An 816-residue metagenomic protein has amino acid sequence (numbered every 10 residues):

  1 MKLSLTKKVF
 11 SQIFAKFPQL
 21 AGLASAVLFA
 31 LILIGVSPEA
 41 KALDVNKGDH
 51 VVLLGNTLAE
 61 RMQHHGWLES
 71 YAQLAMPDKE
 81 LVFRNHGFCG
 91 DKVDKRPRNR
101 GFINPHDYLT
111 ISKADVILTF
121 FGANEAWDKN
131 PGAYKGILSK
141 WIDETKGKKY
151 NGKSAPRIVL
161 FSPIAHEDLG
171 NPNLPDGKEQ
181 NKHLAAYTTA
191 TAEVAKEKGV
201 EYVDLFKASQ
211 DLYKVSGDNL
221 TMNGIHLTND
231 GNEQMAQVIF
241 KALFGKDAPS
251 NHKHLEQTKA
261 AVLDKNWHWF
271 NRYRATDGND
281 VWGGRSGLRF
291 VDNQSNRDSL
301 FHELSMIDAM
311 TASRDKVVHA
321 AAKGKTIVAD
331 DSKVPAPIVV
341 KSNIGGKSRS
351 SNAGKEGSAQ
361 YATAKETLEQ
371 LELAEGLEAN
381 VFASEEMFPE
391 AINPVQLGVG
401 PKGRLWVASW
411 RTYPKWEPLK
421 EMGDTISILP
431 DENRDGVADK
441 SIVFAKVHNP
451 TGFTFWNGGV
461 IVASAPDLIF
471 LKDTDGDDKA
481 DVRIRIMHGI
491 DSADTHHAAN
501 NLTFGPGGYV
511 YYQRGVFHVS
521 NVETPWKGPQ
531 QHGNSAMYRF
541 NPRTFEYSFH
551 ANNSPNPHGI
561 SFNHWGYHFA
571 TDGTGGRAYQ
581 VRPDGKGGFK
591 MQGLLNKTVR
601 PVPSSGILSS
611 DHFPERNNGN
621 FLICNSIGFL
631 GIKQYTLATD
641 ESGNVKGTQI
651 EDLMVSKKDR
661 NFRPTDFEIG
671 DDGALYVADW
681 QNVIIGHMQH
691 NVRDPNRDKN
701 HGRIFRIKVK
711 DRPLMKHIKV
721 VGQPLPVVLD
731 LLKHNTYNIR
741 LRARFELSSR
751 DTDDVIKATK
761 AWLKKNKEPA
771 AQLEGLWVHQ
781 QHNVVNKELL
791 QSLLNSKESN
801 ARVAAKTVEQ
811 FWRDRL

Functional and structural regions predicted by a protein language model:
A21-G35: Bacterial N-terminal signal peptides
A40-C89, P105-K113, I117, M235: Serine-esterase "nucleophile elbow" of acetyl-processing enzymes
L54, H64-G66, L74, R98-G136 (+6 more regions): Oxyanion-hole/transition-state-stabilizing segment in secreted/luminal serine hydrolases and related acyltransferases
Q63, N219, N223-A359: Conserved catalytic region of serine esterases and O-acyltransferases that act on ester linkages in lipids
T110, N151-K153, V340-V727, E746-S748: Beta-propeller domains with acidic blade repeats across secreted/periplasmic ectodomains and cytosolic WD/CNH propellers
D168-L205: Substrate-gating cap/lid alpha-helix
P713-I718, N738-D751, A770-V784, L789-N795 (+1 more regions): Structural detector for internal amphipathic alpha-helices that build alpha-solenoid repeat scaffolds
D730-L731, A758-N766, L789-K797: Alpha-solenoid HEAT/Armadillo-like helical repeat scaffolds in large eukaryotic proteins
